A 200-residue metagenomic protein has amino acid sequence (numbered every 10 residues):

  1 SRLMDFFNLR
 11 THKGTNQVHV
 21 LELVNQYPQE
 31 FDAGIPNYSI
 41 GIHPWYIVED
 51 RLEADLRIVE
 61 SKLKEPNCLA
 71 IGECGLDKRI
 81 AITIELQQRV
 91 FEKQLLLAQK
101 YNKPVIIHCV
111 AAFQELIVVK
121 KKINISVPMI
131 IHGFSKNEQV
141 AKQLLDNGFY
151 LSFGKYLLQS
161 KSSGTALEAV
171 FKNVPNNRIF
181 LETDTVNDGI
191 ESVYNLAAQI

Functional and structural regions predicted by a protein language model:
S1-I200: Mid-domain alpha/beta scaffold segments of enzyme catalytic cores
